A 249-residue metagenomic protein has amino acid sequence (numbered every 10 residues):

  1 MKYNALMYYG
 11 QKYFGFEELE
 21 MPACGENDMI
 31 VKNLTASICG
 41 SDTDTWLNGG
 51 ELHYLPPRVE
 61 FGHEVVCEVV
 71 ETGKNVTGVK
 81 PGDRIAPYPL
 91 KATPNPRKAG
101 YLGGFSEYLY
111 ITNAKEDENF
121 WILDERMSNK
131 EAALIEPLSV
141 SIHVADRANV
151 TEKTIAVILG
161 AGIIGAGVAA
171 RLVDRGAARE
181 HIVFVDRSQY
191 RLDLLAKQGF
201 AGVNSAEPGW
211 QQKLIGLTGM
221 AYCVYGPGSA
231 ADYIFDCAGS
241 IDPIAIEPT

Functional and structural regions predicted by a protein language model:
M1-N4: Extreme N-terminal starter segment of soluble prokaryotic enzymes
P22-A36, G50-K91, K115, D124: Glycine-rich beta-strand-centered segment in the early N-terminal region that forms part of a ligand/cofactor-binding
C39: Short cysteine clusters
T45-G49: Short Gly/aromatic-enriched secondary-structure transition segments
E64, D83-R84, Y108, H143 (+2 more regions): Residue-level marker of beta-strand positions
K91-A156: NAD(P)H dinucleotide-binding glycine-rich loop of Rossmann-like/cofactor-binding domains, especially the beta1-alpha1
S128-P208: Mid-domain Rossmann-like dinucleotide-binding core that forms the NAD(H)/NADP(H) cofactor-binding site
A148, G176, Q198-T249: Glycine-rich cofactor phosphate-binding loops and adjacent beta1-alpha1 units of small-molecule cofactor enzyme domains
